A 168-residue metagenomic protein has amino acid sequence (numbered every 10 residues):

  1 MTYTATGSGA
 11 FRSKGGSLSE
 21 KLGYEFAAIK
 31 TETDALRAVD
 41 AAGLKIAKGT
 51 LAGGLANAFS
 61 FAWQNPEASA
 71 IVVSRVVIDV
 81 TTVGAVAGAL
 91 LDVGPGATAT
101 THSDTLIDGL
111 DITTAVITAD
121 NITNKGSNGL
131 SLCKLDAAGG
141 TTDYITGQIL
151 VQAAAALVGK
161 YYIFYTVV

Functional and structural regions predicted by a protein language model:
T6-K14, L22-V168: Surface-exposed, low-hydrophobicity beta-strand/loop segments enriched in small/polar/acidic residues
